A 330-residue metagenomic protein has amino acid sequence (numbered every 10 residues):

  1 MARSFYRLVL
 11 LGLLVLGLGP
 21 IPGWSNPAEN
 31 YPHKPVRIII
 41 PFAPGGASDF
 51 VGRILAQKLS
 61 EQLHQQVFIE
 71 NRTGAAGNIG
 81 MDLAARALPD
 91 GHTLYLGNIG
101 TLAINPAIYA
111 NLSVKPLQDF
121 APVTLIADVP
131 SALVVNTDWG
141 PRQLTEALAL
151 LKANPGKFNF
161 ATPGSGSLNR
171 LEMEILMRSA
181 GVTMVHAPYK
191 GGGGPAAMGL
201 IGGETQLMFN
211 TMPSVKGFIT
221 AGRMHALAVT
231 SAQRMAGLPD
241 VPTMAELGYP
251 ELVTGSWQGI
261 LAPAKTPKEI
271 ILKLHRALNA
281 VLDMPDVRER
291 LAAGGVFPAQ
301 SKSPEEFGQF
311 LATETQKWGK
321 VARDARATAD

Functional and structural regions predicted by a protein language model:
M1-H33, A329-D330: Short, low-complexity disordered leader/linker segments with a strong preference for bacterial N-terminal type II
W24-Q118, K157, S165, G181-F209 (+2 more regions): N-terminal (or domain-start) structured segment
H33-P35, E246, K268-D330: An extracytoplasmic/periplasmic, membrane-proximal ligand-sensing/linker region
M81, T145-L148, A197, K216: Short hydrophobic/charged patches on amphipathic alpha-helices used for structural packing and interfaces
R86-H92, I99, A107-P195, M244 (+1 more regions): Hinge/capping helix and adjacent helix->loop/strand transition within the periplasmic-binding protein
L102-N111, E174-S179, L207-V241: A ligand-binding cleft/hinge motif common to bilobed small-molecule-binding domains
R142, V215-M284, T313-Q316: C-terminal lobe and pocket-closing loops of periplasmic/extracytoplasmic Venus-flytrap solute-binding proteins
